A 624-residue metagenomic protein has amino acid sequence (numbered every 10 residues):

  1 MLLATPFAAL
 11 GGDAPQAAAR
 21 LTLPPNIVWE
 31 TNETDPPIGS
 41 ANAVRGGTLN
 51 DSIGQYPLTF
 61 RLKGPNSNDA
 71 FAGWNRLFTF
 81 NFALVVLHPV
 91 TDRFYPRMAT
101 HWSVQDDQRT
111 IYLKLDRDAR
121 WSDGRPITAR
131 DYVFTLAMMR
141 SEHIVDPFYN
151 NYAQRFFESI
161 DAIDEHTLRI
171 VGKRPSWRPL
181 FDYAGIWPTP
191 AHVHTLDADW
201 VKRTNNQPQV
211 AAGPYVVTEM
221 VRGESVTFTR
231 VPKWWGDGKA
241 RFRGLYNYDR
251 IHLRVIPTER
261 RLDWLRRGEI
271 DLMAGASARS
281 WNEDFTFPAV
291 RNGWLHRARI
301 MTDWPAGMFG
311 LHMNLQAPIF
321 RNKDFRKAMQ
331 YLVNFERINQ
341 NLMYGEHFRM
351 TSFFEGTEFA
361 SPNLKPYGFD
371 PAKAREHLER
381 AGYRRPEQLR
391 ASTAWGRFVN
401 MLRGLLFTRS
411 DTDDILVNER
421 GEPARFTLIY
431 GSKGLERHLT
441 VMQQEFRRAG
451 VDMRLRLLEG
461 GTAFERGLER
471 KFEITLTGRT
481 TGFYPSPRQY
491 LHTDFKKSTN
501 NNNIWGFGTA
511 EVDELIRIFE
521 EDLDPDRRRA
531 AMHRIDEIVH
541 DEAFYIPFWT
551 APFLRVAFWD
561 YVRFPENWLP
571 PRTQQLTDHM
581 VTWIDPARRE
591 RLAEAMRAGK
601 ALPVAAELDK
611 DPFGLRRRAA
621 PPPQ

Functional and structural regions predicted by a protein language model:
D13-A18, P25, N32-T34, I53 (+10 more regions): Detector for C-terminal structural segments
L21-P37, G47-D106, A137, V210: N-terminal lobe/hinge region of extracytoplasmic solute-binding protein
N50, T128-A137, E165-V171, G213-P214 (+9 more regions): Alpha-helical secondary-structure segments
F78-F82, V86-R93, A184-R250, P257-R260 (+2 more regions): Gly/Pro-rich hinge or "lid" segments in bacterial periplasmic/extracellular proteins
T100-V145, R169, R254-V255, D263-W264 (+1 more regions): Aromatic- and charge-enriched surface segment that lines or borders ligand/interaction sites
K114, Y149-D197, P214-V221: Surface-exposed binding/hinge segments that line and control ligand-binding clefts or catalytic entry sites
D116, R203-N206, W234-T286, G434 (+1 more regions): Ligand-site clamp/hinge motif
S141-E142, S159-I160, T218-T229, R254-A317 (+5 more regions): Extracellular/periplasmic solute-recognition and catalytic clefts
